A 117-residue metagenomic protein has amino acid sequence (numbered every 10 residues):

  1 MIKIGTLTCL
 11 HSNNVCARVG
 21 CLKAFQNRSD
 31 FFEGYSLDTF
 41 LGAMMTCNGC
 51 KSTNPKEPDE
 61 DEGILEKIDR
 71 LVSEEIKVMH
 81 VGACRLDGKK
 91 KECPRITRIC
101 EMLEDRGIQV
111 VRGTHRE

Functional and structural regions predicted by a protein language model:
M1-I68, E92, Q109: Conserved mixed alpha/beta catalytic, RNA-binding, or beta-rich assembly cores of soluble enzyme, regulatory
S73-R116: Short, compact, well-ordered microdomains
